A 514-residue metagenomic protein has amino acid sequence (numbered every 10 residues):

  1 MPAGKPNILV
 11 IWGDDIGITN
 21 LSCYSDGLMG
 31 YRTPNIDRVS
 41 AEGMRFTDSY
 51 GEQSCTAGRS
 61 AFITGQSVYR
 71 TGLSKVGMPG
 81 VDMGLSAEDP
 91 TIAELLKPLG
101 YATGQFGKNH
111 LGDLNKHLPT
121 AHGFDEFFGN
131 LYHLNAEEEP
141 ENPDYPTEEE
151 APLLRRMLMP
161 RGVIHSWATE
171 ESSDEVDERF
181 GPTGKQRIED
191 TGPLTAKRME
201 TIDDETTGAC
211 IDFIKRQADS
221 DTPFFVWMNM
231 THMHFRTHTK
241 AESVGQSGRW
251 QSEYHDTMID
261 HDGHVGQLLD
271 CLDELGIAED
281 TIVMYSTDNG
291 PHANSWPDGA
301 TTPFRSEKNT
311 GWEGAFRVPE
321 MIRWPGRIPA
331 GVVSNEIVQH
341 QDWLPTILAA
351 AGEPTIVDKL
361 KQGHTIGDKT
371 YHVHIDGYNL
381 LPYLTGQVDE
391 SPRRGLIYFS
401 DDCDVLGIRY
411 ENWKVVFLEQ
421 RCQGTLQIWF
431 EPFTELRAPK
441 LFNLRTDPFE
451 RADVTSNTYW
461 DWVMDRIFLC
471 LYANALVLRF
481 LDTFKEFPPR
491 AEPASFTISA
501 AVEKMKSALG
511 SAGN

Functional and structural regions predicted by a protein language model:
M1-E435, P439, P448-N514: Formylglycine-dependent sulfatase
